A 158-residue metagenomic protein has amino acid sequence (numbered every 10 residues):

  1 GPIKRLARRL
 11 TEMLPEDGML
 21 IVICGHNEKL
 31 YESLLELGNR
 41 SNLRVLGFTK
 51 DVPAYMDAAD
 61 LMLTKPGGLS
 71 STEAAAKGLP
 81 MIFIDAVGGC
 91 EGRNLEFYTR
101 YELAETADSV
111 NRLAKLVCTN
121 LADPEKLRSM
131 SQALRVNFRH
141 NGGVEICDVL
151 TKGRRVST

Functional and structural regions predicted by a protein language model:
G1, S70-S71: Short glycine-rich, flexible loops that bind phosphorylated cofactors or substrates
G1-A58: Donor-nucleotide binding loops and adjacent catalytic segments primarily of GT-B fold Leloir glycosyltransferases
G47, K65-G67, D85: Short Ser/Thr-rich beta->loop micro-motif in glycosyltransferases that lines and helps position the nucleotide-sugar
D57-P66: Acidic donor-binding loop of glycosyltransferase active sites
S71-V117: Catalytic binding pocket for nucleotide-activated donors in carbohydrate/polymer assembly enzymes
E105, V110-N111, C118-R135, K152 (+1 more regions): Conserved donor-nucleotide binding/catalytic region of nucleotide-linked donor-dependent transferases
R139-T158: C-terminal alpha-helical cap of glycosyltransferases
